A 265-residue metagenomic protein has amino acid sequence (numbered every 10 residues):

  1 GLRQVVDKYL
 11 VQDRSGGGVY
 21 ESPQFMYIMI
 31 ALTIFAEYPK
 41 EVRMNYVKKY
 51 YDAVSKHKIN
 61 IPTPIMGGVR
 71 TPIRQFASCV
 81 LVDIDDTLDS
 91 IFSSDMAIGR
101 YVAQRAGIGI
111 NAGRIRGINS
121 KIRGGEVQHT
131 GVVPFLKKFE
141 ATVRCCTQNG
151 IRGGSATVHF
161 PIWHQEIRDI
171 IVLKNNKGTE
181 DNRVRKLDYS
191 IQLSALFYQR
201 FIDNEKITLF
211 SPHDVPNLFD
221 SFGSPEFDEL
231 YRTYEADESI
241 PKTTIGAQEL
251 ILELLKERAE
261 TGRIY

Functional and structural regions predicted by a protein language model:
G1-Y265: Extended catalytic cores of very large enzyme megasubunits
